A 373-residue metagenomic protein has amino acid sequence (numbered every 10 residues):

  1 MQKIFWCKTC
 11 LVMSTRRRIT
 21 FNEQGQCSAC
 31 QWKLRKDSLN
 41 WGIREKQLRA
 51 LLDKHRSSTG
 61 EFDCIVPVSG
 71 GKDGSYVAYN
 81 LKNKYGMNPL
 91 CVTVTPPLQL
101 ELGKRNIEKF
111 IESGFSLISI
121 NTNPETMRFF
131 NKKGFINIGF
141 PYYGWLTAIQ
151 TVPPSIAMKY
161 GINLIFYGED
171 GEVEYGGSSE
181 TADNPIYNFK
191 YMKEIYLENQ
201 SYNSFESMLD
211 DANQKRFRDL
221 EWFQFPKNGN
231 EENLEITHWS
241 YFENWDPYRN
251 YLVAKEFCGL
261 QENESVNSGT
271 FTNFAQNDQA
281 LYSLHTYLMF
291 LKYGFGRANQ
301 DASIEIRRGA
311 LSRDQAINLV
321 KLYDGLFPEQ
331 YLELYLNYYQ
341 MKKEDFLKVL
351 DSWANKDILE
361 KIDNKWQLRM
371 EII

Functional and structural regions predicted by a protein language model:
M1-I65, N80-I373: Nucleotide-activated chemistry modules centered on ATP-dependent adenylation/adenylyltransferase
C64-D73: Short, glycine-rich nucleotide/cofactor-binding loops
V77: Hydrophobic positions on the alpha1 helix immediately C-terminal to the Walker A/P-loop
